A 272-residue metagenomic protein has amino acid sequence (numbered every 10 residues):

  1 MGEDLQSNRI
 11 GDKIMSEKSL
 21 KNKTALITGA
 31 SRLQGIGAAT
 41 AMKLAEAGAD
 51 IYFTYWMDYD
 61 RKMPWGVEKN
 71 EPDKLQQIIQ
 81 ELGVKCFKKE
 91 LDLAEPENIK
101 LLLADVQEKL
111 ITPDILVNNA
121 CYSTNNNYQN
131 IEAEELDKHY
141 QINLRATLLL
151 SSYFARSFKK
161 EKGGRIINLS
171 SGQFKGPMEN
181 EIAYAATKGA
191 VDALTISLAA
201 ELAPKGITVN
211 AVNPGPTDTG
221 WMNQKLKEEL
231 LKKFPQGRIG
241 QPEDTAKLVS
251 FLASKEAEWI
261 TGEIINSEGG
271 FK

Functional and structural regions predicted by a protein language model:
E17-W56: Canonical Rossmann dinucleotide-binding motif of NAD(H)/NADP(H)-dependent dehydrogenases/reductases, specifically
W65-D73, K100, S123-D137, R156 (+3 more regions): Conserved mid-core segment of classical short-chain dehydrogenase/reductases
D114, Y122, Q129-L148, I167 (+2 more regions): Catalytic Tyr-X3-Lys loop
S151, T187: Active-site helix of classical SDR
R156, A200-P204, E258: Alpha-helical segment proximal to the catalytic Tyr-Lys
S171: Residue(s) in the substrate-gating loop at a strand-loop-helix junction that position the organic substrate next
K175-G176, T219, E228, K232-K233 (+2 more regions): Short C-terminal tail/terminal secondary-structure segment of NAD(P)H-dependent dehydrogenase/reductase domains
F234-T245, E256: A conserved structural motif in NAD(P)-dependent oxidoreductases
